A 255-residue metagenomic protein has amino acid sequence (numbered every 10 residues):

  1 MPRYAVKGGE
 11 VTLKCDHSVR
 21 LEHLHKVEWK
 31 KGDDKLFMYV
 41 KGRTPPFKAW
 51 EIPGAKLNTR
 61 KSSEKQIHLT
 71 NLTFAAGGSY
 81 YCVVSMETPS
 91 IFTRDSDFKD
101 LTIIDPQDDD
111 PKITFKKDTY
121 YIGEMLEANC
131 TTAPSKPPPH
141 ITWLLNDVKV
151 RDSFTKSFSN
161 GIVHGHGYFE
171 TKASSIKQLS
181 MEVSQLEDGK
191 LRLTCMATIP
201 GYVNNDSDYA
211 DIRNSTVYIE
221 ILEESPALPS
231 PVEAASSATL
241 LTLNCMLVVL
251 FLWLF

Functional and structural regions predicted by a protein language model:
M1, P106-T114, P226-P229: Proline-enriched interdomain boundary motifs that mark the N-terminal boundary and often initiate the first structured
M1-A5, S18, T114-Y120, T132-A133: Short beta-strand segments of immunoglobulin-like
E10, A75-S79, M125, D188-R192: Extracellular Ig-like/FN3 beta-sandwich strand-entry sites
K14, A55-D100: Ligand-binding face of N-terminal immunoglobulin V-set domains in extracellular IgSF glycoproteins
R20-P53, K136-N160: N-terminal V-set
E51-Q66, G165-S180: Aromatic sugar-binding surface patches on proteins that engage polysaccharides or sugar-phosphate polymers
S79-D105, L191-L228: Extracellular/luminal immunoglobulin-like beta-sandwich modules
S236-F255: Cleavable C-terminal sorting propeptides in eukaryotic secreted/cell-surface proteins
